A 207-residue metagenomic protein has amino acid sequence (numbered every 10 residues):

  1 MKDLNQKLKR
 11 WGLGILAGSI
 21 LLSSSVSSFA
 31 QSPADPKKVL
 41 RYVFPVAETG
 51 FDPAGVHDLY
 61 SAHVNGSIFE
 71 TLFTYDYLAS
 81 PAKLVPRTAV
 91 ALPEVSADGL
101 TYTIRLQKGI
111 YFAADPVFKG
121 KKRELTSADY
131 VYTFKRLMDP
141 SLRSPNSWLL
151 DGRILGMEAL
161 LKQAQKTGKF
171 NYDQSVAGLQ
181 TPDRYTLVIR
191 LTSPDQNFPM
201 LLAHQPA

Functional and structural regions predicted by a protein language model:
K2-I15: Bacterial N-terminal signal peptides that target proteins for export
G14-S24: Bacterial N-terminal signal peptides
S28-A30: Boundary at the C-terminal end of the N-terminal hydrophobic targeting segment
K37-V46, T101-R105, Y130, L187-I189: Short, well-ordered beta-strand elements
V43-A97: N-terminal lobe/hinge region of extracytoplasmic solute-binding protein
V46-V64, T88, P116-K119, P145-N146 (+1 more regions): A structural "hinge/loop" feature
R105, E124, A128-A207: Surface-exposed binding/hinge segments that line and control ligand-binding clefts or catalytic entry sites
I110: Short basic (Lys/Arg) and small-residue
